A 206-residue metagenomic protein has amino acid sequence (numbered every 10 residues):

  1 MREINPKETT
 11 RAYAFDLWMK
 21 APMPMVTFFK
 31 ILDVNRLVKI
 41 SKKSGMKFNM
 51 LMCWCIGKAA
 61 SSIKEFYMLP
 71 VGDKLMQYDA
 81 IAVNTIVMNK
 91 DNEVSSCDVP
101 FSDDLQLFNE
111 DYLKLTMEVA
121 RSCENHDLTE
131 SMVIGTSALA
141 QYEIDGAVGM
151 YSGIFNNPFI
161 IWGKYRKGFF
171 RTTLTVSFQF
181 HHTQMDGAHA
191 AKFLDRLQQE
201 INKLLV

Functional and structural regions predicted by a protein language model:
M1-K47: N-terminal beta-alpha "docking/capping" segments at the starts of catalytic domains in thioester/acy l-group-handling
M25-F29, L37-K43, N92-Q106, M185: Acyl-group handling in specialized metabolite and lipid biosynthesis
L37-S62, L174-F193: Acyl activation and transfer enzymes in specialized metabolism, enriched for ANL adenylate-forming modules
F66-D98, T129-E130: Small-residue-rich loop/turn and linker elements
N89-I144: Helical lid/core segments from catalytic subdomains that handle acyl or acyl-like groups
L115-C123, D127, I160-I161, F178-F180 (+2 more regions): Plant-skewed but cross-kingdom recognition/interaction modules and surfaces
A147-Q179, T183-M185, A190-D195: Intrinsically disordered, low-complexity linker/assembly segments
L197-L205: A common structural junction motif
